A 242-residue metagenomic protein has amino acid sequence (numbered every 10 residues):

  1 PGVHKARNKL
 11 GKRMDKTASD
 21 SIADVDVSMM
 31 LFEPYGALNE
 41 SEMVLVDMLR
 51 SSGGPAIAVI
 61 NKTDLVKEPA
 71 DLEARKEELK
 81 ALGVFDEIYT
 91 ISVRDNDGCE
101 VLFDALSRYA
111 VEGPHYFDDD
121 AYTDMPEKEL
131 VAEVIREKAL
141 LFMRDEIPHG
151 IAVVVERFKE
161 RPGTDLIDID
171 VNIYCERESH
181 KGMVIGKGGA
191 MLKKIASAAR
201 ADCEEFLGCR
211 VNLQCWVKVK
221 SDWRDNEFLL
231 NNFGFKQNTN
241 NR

Functional and structural regions predicted by a protein language model:
P1-S28, F32, S51, I167 (+1 more regions): Conserved G1/Walker A P-loop phosphate-binding module
G2, I22-V44, G53-L72, Y89 (+2 more regions): Conserved Switch II/interswitch segment of TRAFAC-class P-loop GTPases
K9-D20, A37-E40, V44, K67-A74 (+9 more regions): Charged, alpha-helix-enriched surfaces in structured cytosolic catalytic cores of large nucleotide-utilizing machines
A18, M29, N61, L79 (+3 more regions): Residue-level signature of catalytic and energy-coupling elements of molecular machines, predominantly ATP/GTP-dependent
R50, G54-I57, T63-E129: Canonical P-loop GTPase G-domain recognition
E127-R242: P-loop NTP-binding site
